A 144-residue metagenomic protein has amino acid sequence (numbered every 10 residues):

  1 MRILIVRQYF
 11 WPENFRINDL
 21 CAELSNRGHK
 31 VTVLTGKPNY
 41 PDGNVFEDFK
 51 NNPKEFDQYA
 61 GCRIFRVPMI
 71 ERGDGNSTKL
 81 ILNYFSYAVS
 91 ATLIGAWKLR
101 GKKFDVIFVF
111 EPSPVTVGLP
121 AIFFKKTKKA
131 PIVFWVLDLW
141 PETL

Functional and structural regions predicted by a protein language model:
M1, H29, C62, A130-P131: A structural micro-motif
M1-D57: N-terminal subdomain of nucleotide-sugar transferases
V6, V67-I70, L137: Generic beta-structure capping elements
N14, L80-A96, V106-A130, F134-L137 (+1 more regions): An aromatic- and histidine-rich active-site surface loop
S25, Q58, I122, K126: Anion (oxyanion) recognition and catalysis
T35-L99: A conserved catalytic-core segment of Leloir-type glycosyltransferases
Y40-P41, L139-L144: Short gly/pro/ser/thr-enriched loop/turn and capping motifs at secondary-structure boundaries
K102: Active-site charged/polar residues at nucleotide-handling catalytic sites that mediate phosphoryl, nucleotidyl
